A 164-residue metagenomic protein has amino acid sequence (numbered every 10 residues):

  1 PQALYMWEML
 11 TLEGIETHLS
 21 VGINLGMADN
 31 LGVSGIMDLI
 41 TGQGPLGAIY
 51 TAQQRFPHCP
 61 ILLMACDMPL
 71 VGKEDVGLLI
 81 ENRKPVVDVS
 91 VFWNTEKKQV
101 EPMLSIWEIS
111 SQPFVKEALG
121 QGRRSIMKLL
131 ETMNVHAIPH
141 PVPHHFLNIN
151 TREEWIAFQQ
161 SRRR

Functional and structural regions predicted by a protein language model:
P1-R123, K128-L147, R152-R163: Nucleotide and nucleotide-moiety/phosphate-recognizing core
